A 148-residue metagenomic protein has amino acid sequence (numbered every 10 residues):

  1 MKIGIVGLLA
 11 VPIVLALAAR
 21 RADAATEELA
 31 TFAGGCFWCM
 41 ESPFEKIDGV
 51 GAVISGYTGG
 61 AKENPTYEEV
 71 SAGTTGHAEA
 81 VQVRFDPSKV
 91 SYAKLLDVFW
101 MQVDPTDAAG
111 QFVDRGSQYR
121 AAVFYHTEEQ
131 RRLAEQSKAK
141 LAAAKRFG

Functional and structural regions predicted by a protein language model:
K2-L9, V14-G148: Flexible coil/turn and secondary-structure edge motifs
